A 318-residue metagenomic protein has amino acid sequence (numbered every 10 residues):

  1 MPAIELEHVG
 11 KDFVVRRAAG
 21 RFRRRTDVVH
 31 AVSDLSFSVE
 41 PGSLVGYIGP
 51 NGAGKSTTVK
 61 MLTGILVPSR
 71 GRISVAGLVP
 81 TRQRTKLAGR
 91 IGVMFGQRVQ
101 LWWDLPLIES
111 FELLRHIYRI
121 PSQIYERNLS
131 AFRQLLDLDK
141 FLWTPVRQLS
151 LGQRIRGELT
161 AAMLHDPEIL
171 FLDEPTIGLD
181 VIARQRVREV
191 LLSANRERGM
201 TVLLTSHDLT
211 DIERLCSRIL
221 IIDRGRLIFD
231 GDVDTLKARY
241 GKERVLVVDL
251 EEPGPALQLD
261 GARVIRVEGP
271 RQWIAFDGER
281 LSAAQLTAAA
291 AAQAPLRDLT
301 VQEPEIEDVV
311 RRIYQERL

Functional and structural regions predicted by a protein language model:
I4, D12-D223, F229: ABC transporter nucleotide-binding domains
V14, H116-R119, G241, V245 (+1 more regions): Non-catalytic alpha-helical coupling and interface elements of nucleotide-dependent molecular machines and regulators
Y118-R119, L136, R198, Y240 (+3 more regions): A broad structural signal for alpha-helix termini and local helix breaks/kinks
S130, E189, D234, A288 (+1 more regions): Solvent-exposed alpha-helical segments within well-ordered globular domains of core cellular machineries
R188-D277: ABC transporter nucleotide-binding domain
R244-L318: Short, charged/small-residue-rich alpha-helical element at the C-terminal edge of ABC transporter nucleotide-binding
